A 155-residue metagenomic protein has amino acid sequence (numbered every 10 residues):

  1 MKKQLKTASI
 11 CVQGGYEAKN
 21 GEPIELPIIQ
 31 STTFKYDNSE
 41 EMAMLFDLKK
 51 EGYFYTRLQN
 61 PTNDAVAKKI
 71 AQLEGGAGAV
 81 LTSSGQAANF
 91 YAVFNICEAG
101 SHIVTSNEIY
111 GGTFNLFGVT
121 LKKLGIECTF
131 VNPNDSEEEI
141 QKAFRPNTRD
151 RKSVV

Functional and structural regions predicted by a protein language model:
M1-N60, K68: N-terminal "arm"/small-domain region of PLP-dependent enzymes with the aminotransferase-like
N38-A87, G112-V119: Conserved N-terminal alpha-helix of the aminotransferase class I/II PLP-enzyme fold
E74-A77, C97-G100, P146: Short helix-loop-beta connector
Q86-N89, P133-E138: Short acidic loop-to-helix transition motifs that present clustered carboxylates
N95-T113, N132: Conserved PLP-anchoring active-site segment centered on the Schiff-base-forming lysine
V119-D135: A glycine-rich helix N-cap at a beta->alpha junction
E137-T148: Short amphipathic alpha-helix with an adjacent loop that forms part of the alpha/beta core around
K152-V155: Conserved small/polar residues in nucleotide/adenosyl-binding loops
